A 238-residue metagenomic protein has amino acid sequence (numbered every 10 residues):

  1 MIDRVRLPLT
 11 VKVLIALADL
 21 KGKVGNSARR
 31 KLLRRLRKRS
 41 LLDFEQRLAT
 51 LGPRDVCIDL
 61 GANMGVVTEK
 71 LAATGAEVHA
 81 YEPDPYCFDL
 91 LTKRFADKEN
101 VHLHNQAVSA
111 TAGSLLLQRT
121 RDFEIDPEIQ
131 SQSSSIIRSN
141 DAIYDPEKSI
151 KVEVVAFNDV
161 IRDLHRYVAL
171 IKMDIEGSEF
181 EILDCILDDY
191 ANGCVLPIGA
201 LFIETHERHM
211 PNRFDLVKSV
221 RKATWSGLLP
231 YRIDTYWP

Functional and structural regions predicted by a protein language model:
I2-P238: Phosphate/nucleotide-binding beta-alpha loop and adjacent structural elements of enzyme active sites
